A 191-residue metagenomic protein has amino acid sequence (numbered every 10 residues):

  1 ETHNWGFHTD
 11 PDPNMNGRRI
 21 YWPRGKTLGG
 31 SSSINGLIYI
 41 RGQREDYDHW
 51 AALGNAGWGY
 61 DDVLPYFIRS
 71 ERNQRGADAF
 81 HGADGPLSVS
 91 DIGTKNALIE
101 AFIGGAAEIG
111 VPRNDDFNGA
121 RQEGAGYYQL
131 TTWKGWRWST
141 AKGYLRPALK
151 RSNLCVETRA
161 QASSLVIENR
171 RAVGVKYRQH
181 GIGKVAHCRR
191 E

Functional and structural regions predicted by a protein language model:
E1-E191: N-terminal redox-cofactor-binding region of secreted/periplasmic oxidoreductases
